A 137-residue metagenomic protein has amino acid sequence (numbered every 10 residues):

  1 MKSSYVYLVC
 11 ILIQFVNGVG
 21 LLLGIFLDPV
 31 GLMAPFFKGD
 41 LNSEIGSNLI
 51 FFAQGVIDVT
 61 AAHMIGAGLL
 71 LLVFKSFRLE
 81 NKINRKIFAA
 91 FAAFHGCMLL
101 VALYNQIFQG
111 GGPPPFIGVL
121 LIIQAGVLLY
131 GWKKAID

Functional and structural regions predicted by a protein language model:
M1-F15: Alpha-helical transmembrane segments and their helix-start/interface "positive-inside/aromatic belt" motifs in integral
I13-A61: Hydrophobic transmembrane helix segments
L21, L70-K75, A102-Q106, L128-W132: Structural signal for membrane-spanning alpha-helices in multi-pass inner-membrane proteins, emphasizing helix cores
A62-L79: Transmembrane alpha-helical segments in integral membrane proteins
L70, K86-L103, V119-V127: Hydrophobic alpha-helical membrane segments
K75-F91: Loop-to-transmembrane helix junctions at the membrane interface
L99-I117, W132-I136: Membrane-helix boundary connector in multi-pass membrane proteins
I123-D137: Membrane-water interface at the C-terminal end of transmembrane alpha helices
